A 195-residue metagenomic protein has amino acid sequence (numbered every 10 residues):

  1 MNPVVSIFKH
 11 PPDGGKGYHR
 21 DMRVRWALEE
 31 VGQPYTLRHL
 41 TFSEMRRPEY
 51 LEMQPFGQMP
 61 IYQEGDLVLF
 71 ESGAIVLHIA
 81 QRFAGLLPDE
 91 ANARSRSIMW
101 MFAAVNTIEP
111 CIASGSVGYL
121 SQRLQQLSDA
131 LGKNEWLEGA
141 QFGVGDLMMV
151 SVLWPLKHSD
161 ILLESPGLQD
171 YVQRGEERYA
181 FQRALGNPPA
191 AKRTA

Functional and structural regions predicted by a protein language model:
M1-Q122, S128: GST-like domain detector, emphasizing the conserved glutathione-binding G-site in the N-terminal thioredoxin-like
M22-R25, A180, T194-A195: Small/flexible residues
E52-P55, A84, D160, A180 (+1 more regions): Glycine-centered secondary-structure boundary/capping sites
N92, M101-Y179, R183-N187: GST-like fold's C-terminal all-alpha helical module
G186-A195: Terminal-tail/helix-coil boundary detector
